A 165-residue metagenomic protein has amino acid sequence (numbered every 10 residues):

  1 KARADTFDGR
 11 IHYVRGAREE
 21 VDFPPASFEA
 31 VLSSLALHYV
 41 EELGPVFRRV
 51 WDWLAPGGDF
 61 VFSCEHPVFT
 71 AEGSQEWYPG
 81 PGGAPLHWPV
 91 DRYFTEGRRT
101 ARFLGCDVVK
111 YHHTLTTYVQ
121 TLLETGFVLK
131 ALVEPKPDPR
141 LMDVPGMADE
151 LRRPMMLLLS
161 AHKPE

Functional and structural regions predicted by a protein language model:
F7-E20: Conserved SAM-binding strand-loop segment of SAM-dependent methyltransferases
E19-A30: A short acidic, Gly/Pro-enriched loop at the edge of an enzyme's catalytic core that lines a small-molecule cofactor
E29-G44: A short SAM/SAH-binding and catalytic strip from SAM-dependent methyltransferases
G44-D59: A short glycine-rich, Lys/Arg-flanked "PGG" loop and its adjoining helix->strand segment in the class I
D59-G97: Conserved class I S-adenosyl-L-methionine
C64-E76, R102-T117: Acceptor-substrate binding/catalytic loop of class I
G97-R98, V109-L132: Short alpha-helix
T125-F127, P145-E165: Core SAM-dependent methyltransferase catalytic element
